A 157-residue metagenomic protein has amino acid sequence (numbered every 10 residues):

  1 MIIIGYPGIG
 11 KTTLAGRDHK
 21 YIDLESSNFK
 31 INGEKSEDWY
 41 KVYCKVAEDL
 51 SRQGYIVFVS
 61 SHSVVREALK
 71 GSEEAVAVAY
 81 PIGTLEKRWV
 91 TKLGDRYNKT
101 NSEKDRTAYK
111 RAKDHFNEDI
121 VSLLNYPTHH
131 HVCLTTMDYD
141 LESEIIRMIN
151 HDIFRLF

Functional and structural regions predicted by a protein language model:
P7-G8: Walker A (P-loop) phosphate-binding loop of P-loop NTPases
K11: Conserved lysine of the Walker
G16-Q53: Conserved substrate/cofactor phosphate-moiety recognition/catalytic segment in nucleotide-dependent phosphotransferases
H19-D23, A75-A77, H129-L134: Conserved beta-strand scaffold positions in the cores of enzyme catalytic domains, especially in NTP/NDP-utilizing
Y55-S61: Structural recognition of the conserved hydrophobic beta-strand(s) that form the central parallel beta-sheet of P-loop
G71-L93: Conserved phosphate-donor/acceptor-positioning beta-strand/loop module used by diverse small-molecule
N98-F157: Small-molecule kinase domains that catalyze NTP-dependent phosphoryl transfer to phosphate-bearing small molecules
